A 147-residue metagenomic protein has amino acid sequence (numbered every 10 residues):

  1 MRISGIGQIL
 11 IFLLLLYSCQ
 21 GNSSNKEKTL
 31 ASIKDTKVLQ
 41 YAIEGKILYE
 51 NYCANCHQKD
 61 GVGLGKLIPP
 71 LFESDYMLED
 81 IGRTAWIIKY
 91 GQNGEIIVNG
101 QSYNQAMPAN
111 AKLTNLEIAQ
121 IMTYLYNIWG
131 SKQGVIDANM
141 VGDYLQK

Functional and structural regions predicted by a protein language model:
M1-I9: Bacterial N-terminal signal peptides that target proteins for export
Q8-I9, A42, I81, N115-I118: Short alpha-helical patches at coil-to-helix transitions and adjacent helical residues in well-structured domains
I11-L13: Intrinsically disordered, low-complexity, basic-enriched segments
L15-S18: C-terminal motif of bacterial Sec signal peptides marking the signal peptidase cleavage site
S23-L48, Y144: Electrostatic cytochrome c docking/interface patches
V38-L64, L78-Y90: Sequence/structural segment immediately N-terminal to covalent heme-attachment motifs in c-type and related
G65-F72, N93-Q146: Axial heme c-ligation environment in periplasmic c-type cytochrome domains
S74-Y76: Short, contiguous acidic/charged loop-to-helix segments that flank catalytic cores in large enzymes
